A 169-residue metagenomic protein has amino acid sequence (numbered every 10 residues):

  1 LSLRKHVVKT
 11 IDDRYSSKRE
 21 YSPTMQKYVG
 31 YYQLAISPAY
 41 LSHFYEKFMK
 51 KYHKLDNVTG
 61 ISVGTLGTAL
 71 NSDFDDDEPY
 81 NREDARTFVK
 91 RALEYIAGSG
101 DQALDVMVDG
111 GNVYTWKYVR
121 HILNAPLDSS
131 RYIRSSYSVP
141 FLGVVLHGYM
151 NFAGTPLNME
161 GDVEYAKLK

Functional and structural regions predicted by a protein language model:
L1-K169: Aromatic- and carboxylate-enriched substrate-binding clefts and catalytic-loop regions of carbohydrate-active enzymes
